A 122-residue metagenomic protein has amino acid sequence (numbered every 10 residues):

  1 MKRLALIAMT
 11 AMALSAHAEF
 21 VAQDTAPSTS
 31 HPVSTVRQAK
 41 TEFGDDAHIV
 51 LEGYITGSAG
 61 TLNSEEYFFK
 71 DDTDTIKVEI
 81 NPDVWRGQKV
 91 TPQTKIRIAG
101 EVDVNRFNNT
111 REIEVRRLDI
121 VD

Functional and structural regions predicted by a protein language model:
K2-A8: Sec-dependent signal peptide recognition, specifically the positively charged N-region followed immediately by
L4, H17-D122: OB-fold and OB-like single-stranded nucleic-acid-recognition modules and their adjacent interaction interfaces
M9-T10, L118: Enrichment for repetitive, rod-forming helical segments
T10-H17: Hydrophobic h-region of N-terminal signal peptides that target proteins for export in Gram-negative bacteria
